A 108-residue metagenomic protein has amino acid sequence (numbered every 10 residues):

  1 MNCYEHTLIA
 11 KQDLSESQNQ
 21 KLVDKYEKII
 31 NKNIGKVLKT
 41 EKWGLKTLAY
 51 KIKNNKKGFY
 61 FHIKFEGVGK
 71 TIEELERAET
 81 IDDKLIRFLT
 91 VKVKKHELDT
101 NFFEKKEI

Functional and structural regions predicted by a protein language model:
N2-I108: Structured, basic alpha/beta domains of bacterial-type, RNA-associated proteins
